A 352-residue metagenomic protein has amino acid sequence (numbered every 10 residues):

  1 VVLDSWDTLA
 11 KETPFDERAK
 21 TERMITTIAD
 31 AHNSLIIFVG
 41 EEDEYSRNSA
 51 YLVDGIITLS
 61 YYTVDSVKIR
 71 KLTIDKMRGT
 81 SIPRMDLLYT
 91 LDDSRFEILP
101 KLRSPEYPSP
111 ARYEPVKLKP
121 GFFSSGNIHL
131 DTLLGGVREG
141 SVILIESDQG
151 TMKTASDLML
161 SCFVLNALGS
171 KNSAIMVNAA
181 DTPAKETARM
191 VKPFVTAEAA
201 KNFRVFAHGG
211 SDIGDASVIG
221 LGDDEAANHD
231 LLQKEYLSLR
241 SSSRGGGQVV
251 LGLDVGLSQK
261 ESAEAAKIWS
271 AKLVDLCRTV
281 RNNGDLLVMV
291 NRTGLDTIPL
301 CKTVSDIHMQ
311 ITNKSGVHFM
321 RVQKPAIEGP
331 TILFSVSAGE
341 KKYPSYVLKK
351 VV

Functional and structural regions predicted by a protein language model:
V1-H32, I213-R278: Phosphate-binding/switch loop-helix module in NTP-utilizing enzymes
V2-D4, T27, A31-E41, M176-N178 (+2 more regions): Structural recognition of the conserved hydrophobic beta-strand(s) that form the central parallel beta-sheet of P-loop
E17-T21, Y45-L52, R70, G126 (+6 more regions): Helical mechanochemical/support elements of P-loop NTPase systems and associated helical scaffolds
T27-H32, N48-S49, G136-V137, N166-G169 (+4 more regions): Conserved catalytic network of the ASCE P-loop NTPase/AAA+ motor domain
I36-R95, R278-T279, N283-V352: Phosphate-binding/switch region of NTP-binding enzymes
R78-K119: Charged, amphipathic alpha-helical linker segments immediately N-terminal to NTP-binding catalytic cores
S124-V137: Pre-Walker A adenine-sensing motif
G136-S211, T303: Walker A/P-loop NTP-binding active-site region of P-loop NTPases, recognizing the glycine-rich GxxxxGKT/S
